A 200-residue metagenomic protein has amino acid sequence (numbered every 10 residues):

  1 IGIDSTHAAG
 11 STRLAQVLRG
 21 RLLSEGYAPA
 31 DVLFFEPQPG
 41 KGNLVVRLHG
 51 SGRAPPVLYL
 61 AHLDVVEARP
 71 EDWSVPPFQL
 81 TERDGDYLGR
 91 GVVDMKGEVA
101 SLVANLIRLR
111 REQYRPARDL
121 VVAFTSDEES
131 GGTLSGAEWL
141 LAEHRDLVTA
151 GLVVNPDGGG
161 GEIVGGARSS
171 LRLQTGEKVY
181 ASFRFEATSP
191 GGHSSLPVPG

Functional and structural regions predicted by a protein language model:
I1-V92, R111-R118: Acidic/His- and Gly-rich active-site-bordering loop/insert found across diverse amide/peptide-bond hydrolases
H7, V93, E128, G191-S195: A generic structural motif
K41, A54, V75, A117 (+3 more regions): Short, solvent-exposed loop/turn segments at the edges of secondary structure
A61-L63, D84, S126-D127, A150 (+2 more regions): Fold-independent oxyanion-binding glycine-rich loops and adjacent beta-strand/coil segments at enzyme active sites
M95-L173: Acidic/histidine-rich catalytic neighborhood of metal-dependent amide-processing enzymes
E138-W139, S195-G200: A short core secondary-structure module
A167-S169, T188-L196: Flexible glycine/proline-enriched surface loops and loop-helix/loop-strand junctions
